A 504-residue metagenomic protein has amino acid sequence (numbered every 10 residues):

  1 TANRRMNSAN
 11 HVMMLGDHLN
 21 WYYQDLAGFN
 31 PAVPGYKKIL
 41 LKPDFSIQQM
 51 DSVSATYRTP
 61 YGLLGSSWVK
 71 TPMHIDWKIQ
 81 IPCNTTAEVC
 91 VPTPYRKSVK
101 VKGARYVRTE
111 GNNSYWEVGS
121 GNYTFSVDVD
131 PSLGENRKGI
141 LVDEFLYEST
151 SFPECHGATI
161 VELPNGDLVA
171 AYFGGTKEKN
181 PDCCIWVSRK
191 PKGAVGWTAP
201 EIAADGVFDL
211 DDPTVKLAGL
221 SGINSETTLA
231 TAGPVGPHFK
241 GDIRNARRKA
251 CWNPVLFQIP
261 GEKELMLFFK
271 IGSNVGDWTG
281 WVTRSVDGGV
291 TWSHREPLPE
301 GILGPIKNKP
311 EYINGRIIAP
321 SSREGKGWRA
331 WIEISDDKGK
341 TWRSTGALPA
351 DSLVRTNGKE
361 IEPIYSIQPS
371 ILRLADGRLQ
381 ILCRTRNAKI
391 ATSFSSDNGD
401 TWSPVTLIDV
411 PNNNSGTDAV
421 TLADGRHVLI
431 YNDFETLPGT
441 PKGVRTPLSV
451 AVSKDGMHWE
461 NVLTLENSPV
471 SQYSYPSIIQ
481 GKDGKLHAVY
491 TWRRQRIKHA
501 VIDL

Functional and structural regions predicted by a protein language model:
T1-G134: Non-catalytic C-terminal accessory modules of carbohydrate-active enzymes
W21, F125, G134-L504: Asp-box/BNR beta-propeller blade signature and adjacent active/binding-site loops in extracellular glycan-interacting
